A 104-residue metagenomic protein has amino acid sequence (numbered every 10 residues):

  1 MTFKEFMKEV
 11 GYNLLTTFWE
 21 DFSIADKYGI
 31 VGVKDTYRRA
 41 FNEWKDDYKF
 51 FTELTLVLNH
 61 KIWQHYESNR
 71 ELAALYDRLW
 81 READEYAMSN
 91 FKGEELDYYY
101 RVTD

Functional and structural regions predicted by a protein language model:
M1-T16: Extreme N-terminal leader/activation tails
L15-T103: Acidic, low-complexity, intrinsically disordered interaction modules
